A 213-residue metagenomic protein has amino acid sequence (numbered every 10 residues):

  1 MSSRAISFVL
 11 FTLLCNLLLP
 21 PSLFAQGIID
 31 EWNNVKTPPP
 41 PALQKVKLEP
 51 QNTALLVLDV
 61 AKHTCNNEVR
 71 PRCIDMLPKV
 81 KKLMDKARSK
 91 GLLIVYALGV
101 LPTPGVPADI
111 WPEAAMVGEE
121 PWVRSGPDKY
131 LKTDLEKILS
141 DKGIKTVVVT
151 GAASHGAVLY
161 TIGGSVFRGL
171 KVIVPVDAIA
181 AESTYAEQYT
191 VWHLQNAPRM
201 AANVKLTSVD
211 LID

Functional and structural regions predicted by a protein language model:
M1-L10: Bacterial N-terminal signal peptides that target proteins for export
V9-P20: Bacterial N-terminal signal peptides
A25-A54, K82, P102-D213: Active-site-adjacent betaalpha module
G27-N34, C65-I74: Acidic/histidine-rich helix-loop elements that form or flank divalent-metal/phosphate-binding sites at the catalytic
L56-N67: Acidic/histidine-rich, surface-exposed loop or edge segments in extracytoplasmic proteins
V60, G99, D177: Active-site loop/turn elements of alpha/beta-hydrolase fold enzymes, especially the short glycine-/histidine-rich
V69-A87, G91-Y96: A short alpha/beta connector and helix-capping loop motif
